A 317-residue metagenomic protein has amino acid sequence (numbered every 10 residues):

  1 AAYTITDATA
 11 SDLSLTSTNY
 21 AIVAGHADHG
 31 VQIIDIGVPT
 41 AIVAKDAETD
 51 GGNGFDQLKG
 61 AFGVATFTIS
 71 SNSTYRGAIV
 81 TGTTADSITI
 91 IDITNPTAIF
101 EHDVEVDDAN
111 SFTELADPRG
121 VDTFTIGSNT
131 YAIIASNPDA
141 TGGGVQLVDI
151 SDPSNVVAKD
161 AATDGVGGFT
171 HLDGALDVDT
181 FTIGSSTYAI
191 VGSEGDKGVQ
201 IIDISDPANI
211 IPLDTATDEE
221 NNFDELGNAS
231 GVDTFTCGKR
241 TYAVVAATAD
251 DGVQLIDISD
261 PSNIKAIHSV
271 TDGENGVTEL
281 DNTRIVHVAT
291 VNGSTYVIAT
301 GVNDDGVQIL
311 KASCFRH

Functional and structural regions predicted by a protein language model:
A1-H317: Feature marking well-ordered beta-strand scaffolds used for ligand recognition
